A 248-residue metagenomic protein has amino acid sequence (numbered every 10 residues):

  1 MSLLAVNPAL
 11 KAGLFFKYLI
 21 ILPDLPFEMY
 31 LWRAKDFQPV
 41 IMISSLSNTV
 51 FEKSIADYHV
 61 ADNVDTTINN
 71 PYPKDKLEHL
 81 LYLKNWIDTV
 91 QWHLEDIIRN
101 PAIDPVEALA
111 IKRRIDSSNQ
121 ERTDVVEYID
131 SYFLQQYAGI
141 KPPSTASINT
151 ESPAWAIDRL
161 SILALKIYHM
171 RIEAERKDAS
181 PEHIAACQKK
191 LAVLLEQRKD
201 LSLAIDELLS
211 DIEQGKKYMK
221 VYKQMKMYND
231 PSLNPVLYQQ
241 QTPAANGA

Functional and structural regions predicted by a protein language model:
L3-L19: Positively charged N-terminal leader segments that act as targeting/secretion signals
K11-G13, D24, E28: Charged/polar low-complexity intrinsically disordered segments
E28, V40-I41: Residue-level detector of intrinsically disordered terminal segments
I41-A248: Anionic, Ser/Thr-rich low-complexity intrinsically disordered regions
